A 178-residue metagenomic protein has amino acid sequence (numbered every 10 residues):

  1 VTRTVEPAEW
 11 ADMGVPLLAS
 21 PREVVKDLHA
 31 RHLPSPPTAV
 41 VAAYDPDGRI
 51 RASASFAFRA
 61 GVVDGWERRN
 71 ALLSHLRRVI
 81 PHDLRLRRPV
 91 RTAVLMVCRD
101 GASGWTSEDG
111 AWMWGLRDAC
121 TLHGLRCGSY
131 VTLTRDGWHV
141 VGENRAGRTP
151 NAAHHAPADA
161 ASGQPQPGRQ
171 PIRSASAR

Functional and structural regions predicted by a protein language model:
V1-D83, E108-Y130, V141: N-terminal beta-strand/alpha-helix entry module and adjacent surface of metal-dependent catalytic domains
P34, A111-R178: Divalent-metal-activated hydrolytic enzyme cores
L84-P89: Short glycine/proline-enriched loop/turn "hinge" motifs that connect secondary-structure elements and lie
R91-D100: Glycine- and acidic-rich phosphate- and metal-coordinating loops
G101-T106: Short, solvent-exposed loop/turn segments at secondary-structure junctions
